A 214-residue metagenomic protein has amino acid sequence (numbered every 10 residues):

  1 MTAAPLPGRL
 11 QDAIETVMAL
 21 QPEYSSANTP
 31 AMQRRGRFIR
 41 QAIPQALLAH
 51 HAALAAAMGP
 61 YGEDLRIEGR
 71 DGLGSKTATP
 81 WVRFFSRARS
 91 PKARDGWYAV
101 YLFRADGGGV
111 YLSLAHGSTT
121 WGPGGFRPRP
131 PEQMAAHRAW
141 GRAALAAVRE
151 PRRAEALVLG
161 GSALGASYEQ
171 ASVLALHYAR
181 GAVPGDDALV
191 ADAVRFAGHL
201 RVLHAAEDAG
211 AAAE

Functional and structural regions predicted by a protein language model:
T2-T29, R40, P44-Q45, L159-E214: Long, solvent-exposed, polar/charged low-complexity segments
A31, R35, I39, R70 (+2 more regions): Conserved aromatic-histidine-acidic binding/catalytic patches
A31-E63: Acidic-basic catalytic patches of nuclease active cores, encompassing PD-(D/E)XK and other metal-cofactor nuclease
R35-L48, R129-G141, A193: Well-ordered, non-membrane alpha-helical segments in soluble/globular domains
I67-W97: Amphipathic, interaction-prone secondary-structure segments
A88, Y101-A105: Short, low-complexity Ser/Thr-rich regulatory SLiMs
S90-P91, T119-W121, G181-P184: Short acidic, S/G/P-rich loop/turn micro-motifs used as interaction or catalytic elements
R104-G160: Compact, glycine/acidic-enriched structural inserts
